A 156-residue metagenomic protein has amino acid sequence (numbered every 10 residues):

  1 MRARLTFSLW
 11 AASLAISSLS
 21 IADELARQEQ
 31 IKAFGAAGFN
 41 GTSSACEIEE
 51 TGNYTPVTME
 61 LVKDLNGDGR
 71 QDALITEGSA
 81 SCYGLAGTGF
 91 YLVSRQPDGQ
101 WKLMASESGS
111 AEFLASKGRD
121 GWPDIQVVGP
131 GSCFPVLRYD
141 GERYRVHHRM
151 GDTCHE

Functional and structural regions predicted by a protein language model:
R4-T6, S20-A36, L114-E156: Acidic, small-residue rich beta-repeat scaffolds with periodic aromatic anchors
S8-S17: Bacterial N-terminal signal peptides
L19-K63, E156: Terminal domain-start segments
A22-K32, G41-S43, L85-A105, V136-R145: Beta-propeller blade repeat segments, especially FG-GAP/WD-type strand-to-loop junctions in 6- to 7-bladed propeller
P56-G67, G109-D124: Beta-propeller blade termini
T58, T88-F90, S132: Repetitive beta-architecture junctions, highlighting loop-to-beta-strand starts across blade-like repeats
N66-G78, L92, R119-G129: Acidic/hydrophobic-patterned starts of short beta strands in beta-sheet-rich repeat architectures
S79-C82, S132: Short glycine/acidic-enriched loop and turn motifs that connect beta-strands
